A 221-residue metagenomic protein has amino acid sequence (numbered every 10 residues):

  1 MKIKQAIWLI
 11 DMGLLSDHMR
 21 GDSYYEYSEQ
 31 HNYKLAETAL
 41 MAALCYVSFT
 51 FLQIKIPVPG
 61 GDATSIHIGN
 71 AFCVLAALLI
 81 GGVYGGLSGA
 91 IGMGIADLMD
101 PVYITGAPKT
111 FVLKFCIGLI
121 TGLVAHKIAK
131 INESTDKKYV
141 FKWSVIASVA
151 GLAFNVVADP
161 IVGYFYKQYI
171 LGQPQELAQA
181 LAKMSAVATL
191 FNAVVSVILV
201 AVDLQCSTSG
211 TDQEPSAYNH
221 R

Functional and structural regions predicted by a protein language model:
K2-R221: Loop-helix junctions at membrane interfaces
